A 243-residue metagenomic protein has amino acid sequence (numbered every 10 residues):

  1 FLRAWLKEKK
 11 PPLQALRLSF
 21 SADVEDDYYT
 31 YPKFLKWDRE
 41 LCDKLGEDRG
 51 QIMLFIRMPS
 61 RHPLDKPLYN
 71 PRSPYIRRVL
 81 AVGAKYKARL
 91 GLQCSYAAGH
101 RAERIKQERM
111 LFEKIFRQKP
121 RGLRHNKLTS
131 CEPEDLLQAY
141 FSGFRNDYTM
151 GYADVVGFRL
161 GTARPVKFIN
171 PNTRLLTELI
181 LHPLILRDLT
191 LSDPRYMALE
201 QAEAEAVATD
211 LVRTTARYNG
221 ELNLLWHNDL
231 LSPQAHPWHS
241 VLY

Functional and structural regions predicted by a protein language model:
F1-K9, L80, A102, R109 (+6 more regions): Residues lining hydrophobic/aromatic ligand-binding pockets adjacent to catalytic sites
F1-R77: Active-site beta->alpha N-cap acidic-glycine motif
F1-W5, Q14-A15, F34, L111-Y218: Active-site-adjacent pocket scaffolds in enzyme catalytic domains
L16-V24, R57-D65, A88-Y96, D193-M197 (+1 more regions): Glycine- and acidic
D27-K33, S60-P74, S95-K106, L123-P133 (+2 more regions): Acidic-and-aromatic substrate-binding clefts and catalytic sites of carbohydrate-active enzymes
L35-Q51, Y69-L90, R109-F116, F141 (+2 more regions): Acidic (Asp/Glu)-rich catalytic clusters
L54-M58, L92-Y96, R124-K127, Y148-M150 (+2 more regions): A cross-domain feature marking catalytic cores of carbohydrate-active enzymes and several ubiquitous metabolic/repair
K85, E113, A202-Y243: C-terminal domain-boundary segment and adjacent tail
